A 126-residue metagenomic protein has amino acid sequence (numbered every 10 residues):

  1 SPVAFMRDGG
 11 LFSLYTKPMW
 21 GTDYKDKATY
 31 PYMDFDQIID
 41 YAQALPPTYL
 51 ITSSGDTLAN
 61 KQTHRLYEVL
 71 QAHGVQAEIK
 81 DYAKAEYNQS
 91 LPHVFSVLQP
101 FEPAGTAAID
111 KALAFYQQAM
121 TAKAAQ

Functional and structural regions predicted by a protein language model:
S1-Q126: Alpha/beta-hydrolase superfamily serine-hydrolase fold, recognizing
